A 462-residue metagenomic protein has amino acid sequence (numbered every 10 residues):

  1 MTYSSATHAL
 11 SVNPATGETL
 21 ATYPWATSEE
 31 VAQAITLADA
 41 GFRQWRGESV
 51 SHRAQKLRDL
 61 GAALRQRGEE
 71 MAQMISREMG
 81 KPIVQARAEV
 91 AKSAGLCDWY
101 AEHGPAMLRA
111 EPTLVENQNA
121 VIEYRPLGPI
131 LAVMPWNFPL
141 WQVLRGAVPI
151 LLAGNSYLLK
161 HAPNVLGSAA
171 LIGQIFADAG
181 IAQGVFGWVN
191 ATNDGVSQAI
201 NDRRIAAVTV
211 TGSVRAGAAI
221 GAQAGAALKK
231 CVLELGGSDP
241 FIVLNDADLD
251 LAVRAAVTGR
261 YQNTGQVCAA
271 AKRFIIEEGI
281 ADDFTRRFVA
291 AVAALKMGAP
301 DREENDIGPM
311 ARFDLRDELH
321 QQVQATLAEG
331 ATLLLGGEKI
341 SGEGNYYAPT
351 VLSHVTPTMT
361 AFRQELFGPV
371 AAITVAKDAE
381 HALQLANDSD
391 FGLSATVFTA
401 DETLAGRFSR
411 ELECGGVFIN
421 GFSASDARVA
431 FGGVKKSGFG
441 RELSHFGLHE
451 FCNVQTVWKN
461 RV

Functional and structural regions predicted by a protein language model:
M1-Q118: N-terminal Rossmann-like NAD(P)+-binding subdomain of aldehyde/semialdehyde dehydrogenases
A6-A9, A271, L393: Short loop/turn microsegments at loop-to-beta-strand junctions
N13-T22, I205, K296, V323 (+2 more regions): Conserved C-terminal structural/oligomerization subdomain of aldehyde/semialdehyde dehydrogenase
G17, R53, I75, C97 (+9 more regions): Residue-level signal for inorganic ion chemistry
T19-A26, G41-G47, A132, F241-L244 (+5 more regions): Short, well-ordered beta-strand elements within core beta-sheets of diverse protein domains
F42, R46, G61-G68, A72 (+18 more regions): Structural signal for hydrophobic packing residues in well-ordered secondary-structure cores of soluble enzyme domains
R109-L251, A376: Rossmann-like NAD(P) dinucleotide-binding subdomain of oxidoreductase/dehydrogenase enzymes
R215-T356, I419: ALDH superfamily catalytic-core signature
